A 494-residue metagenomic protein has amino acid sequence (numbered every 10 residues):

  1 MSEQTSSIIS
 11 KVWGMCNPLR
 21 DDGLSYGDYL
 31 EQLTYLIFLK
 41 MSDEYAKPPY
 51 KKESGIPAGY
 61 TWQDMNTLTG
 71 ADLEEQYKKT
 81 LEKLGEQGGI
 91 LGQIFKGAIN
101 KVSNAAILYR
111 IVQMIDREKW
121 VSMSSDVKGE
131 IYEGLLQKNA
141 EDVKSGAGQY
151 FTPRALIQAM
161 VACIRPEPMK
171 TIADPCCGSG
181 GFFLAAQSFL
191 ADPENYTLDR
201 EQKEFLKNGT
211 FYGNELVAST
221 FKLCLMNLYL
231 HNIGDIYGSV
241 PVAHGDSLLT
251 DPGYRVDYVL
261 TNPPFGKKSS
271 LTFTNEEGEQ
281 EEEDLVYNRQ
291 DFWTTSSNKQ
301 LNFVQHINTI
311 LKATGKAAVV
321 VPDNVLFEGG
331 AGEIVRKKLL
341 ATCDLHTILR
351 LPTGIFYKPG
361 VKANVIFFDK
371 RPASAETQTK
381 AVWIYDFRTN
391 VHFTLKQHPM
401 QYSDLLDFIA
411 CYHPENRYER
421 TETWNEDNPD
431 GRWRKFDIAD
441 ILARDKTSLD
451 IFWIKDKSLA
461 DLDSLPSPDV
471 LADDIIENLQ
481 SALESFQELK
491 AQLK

Functional and structural regions predicted by a protein language model:
M1-P168, N232, I236-S247, R350-T353 (+2 more regions): Non-catalytic, mostly N-terminal accessory regions of nucleic-acid modification and defense proteins
E3, S270-N298, D323-A331, P352-K358 (+4 more regions): Short, contiguous acidic/charged loop-to-helix segments that flank catalytic cores in large enzymes
Y29, L216-F221, W293-F368: Conserved Class I SAM-dependent methyltransferase catalytic core
D142, Q149, K203-F205, L249-P252 (+3 more regions): Replace "in large, NTP-powered and nucleic-acid-processing enzymes" with "in large, NTP-powered factors and other
G146-T261, F265-E279, R289-D291, L301 (+2 more regions): Conserved S-adenosyl-L-methionine
F189, L249, F265-G266, N308 (+5 more regions): Short, glycine-/Ser/Thr-/acidic-enriched flexible segments
Y229, I233, P264, T309-K312 (+12 more regions): Hydrophobic alpha-helix feature that most strongly marks membrane-spanning transmembrane helices and their immediate
V361-V365, V382, L405: Short hydrophobic/aromatic beta-strand or adjacent loop that forms the aromatic wall/cage of a ligand/substrate-binding
